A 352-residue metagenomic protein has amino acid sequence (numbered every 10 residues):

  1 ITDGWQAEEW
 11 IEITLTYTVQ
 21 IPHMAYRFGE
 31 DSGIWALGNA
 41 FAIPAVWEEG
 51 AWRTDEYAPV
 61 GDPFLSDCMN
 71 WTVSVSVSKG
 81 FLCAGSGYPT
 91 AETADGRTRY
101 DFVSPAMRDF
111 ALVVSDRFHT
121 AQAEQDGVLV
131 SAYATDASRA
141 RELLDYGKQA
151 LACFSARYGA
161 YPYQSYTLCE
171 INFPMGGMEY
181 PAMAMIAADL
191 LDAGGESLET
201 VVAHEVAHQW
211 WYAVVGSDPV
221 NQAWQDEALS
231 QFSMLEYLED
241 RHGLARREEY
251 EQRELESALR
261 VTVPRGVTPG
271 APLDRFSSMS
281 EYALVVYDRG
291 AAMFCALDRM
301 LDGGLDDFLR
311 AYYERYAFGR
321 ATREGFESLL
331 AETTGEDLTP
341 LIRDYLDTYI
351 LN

Functional and structural regions predicted by a protein language model:
I1, E12-A111: Extended, low-hydrophobicity, Ser/Thr/Pro/Gly-biased non-transmembrane segments
I1-G4, A134-E142, D189, P219-V220 (+3 more regions): Second-shell loop/turn segments in exported
A7-E8: Surface-exposed loops/turns
D31, Q164-P174, W224, A228 (+1 more regions): Acidic/histidine-enriched alpha-helical segments
D62-A203, F232: Hydrophobic helix-coil surface modules that form long, contiguous segments used for peptide/substrate interaction
A184-R253: Zinc-dependent metallopeptidase catalytic helix centered on the HExxH motif and its immediate flanking segment
A245, A283-N352: Amphipathic alpha-helical substructures
V263-A283: The feature captures the short pre-catalytic strand/loop hairpin that immediately precedes and shapes the active-site
